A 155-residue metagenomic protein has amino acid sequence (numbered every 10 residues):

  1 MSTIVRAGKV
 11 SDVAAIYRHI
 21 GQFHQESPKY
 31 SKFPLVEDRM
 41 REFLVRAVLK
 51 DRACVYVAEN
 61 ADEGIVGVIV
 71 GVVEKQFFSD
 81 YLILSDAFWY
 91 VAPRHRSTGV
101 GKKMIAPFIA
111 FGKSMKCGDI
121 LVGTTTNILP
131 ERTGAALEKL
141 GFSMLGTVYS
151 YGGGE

Functional and structural regions predicted by a protein language model:
I4-R18: A short beta-loop-alpha structural element at the N-terminal edge of CoA-dependent acyl/N-acetyltransferase catalytic
H24-F43: Conserved GNAT-fold acetyl-CoA-binding loop/helix
V45-V57: A short helix-loop-beta-strand connector motif used in the catalytic cores of GNAT acetyltransferases and, in some
V57, G64-V73: Conserved beta-strand in the GNAT
A87-S97: A short, internal acetyl-CoA/4′-phosphopantetheine-binding micro-motif in the GNAT/acyltransferase core
K103-D119: Conserved acyl-CoA
L121-R132: Conserved beta-strand-loop-alpha-helix junction that forms the acyl-donor binding cleft
G123-T125, S143-G154: Conserved catalytic-core motifs of GNAT/GCN5-like acyltransferases
